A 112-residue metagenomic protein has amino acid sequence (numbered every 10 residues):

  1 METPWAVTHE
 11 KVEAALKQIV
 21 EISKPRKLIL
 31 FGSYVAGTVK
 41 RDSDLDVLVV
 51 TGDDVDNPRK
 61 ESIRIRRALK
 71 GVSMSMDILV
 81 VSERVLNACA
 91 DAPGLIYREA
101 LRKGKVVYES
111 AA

Functional and structural regions predicted by a protein language model:
M1-K27, V35-R41, T51-A112: Catalytic core of pol beta-like nucleotidyltransferases
D46-V50: Short beta-strand->loop micro-motif that forms the acidic, two-metal-ion catalytic signature in nucleotide-processing
